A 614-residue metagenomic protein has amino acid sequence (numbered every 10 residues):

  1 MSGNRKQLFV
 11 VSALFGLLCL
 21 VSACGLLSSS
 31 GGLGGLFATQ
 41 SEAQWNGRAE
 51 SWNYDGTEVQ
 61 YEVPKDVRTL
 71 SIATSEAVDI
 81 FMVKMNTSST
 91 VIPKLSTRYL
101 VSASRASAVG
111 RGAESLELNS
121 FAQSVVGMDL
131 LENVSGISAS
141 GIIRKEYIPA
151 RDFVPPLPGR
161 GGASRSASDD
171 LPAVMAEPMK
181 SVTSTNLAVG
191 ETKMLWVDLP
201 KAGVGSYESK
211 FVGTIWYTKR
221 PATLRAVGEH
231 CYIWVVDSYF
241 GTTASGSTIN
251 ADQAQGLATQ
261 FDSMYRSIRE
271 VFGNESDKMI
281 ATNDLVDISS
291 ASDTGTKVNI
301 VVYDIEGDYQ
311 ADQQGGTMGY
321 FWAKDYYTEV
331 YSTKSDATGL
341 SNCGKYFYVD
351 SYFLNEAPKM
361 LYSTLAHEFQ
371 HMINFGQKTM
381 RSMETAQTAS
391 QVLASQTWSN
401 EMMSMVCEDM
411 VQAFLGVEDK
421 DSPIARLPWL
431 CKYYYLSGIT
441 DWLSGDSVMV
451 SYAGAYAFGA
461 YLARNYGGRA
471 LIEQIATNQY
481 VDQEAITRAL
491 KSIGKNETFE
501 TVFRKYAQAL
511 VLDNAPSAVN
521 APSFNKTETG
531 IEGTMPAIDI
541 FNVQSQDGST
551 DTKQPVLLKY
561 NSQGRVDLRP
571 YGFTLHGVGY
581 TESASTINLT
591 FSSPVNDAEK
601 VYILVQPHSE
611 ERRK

Functional and structural regions predicted by a protein language model:
S2-A13: Bacterial N-terminal signal peptides that target proteins for export
L20-A23: C-terminal motif of bacterial Sec signal peptides marking the signal peptidase cleavage site
G25-S28: Bacterial signal peptide processing site
G34-S292, R613-K614: N-terminal module-boundary/linker segments of secreted carbohydrate-active enzymes
A38-T74, T87, V481-K614: Beta/coil-rich, acidic/histidine-enriched accessory regions frequently appended to metallopeptidases
E229-Q396, M403, F414-L415: Juxtacatalytic substrate-recognition/specificity segment
N283-D284, Q313-C343, M383-V392, D421 (+2 more regions): Surface-exposed intrinsically disordered loops and tails
K359, S363, M380-A455, A460-Y461 (+2 more regions): Acidic/His/Gly-enriched intrinsically disordered linker/tail segments that often contain short helix/coil "MoRF-like"
